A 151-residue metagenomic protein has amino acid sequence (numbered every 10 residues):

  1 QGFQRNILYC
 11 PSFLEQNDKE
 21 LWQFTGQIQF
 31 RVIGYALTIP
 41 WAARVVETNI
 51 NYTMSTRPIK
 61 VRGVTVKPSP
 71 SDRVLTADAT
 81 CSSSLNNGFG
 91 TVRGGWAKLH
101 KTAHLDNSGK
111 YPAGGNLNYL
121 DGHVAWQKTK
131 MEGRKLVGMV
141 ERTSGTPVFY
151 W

Functional and structural regions predicted by a protein language model:
Q1-W151: Short, well-structured segments within or immediately adjacent to enzyme catalytic domains that line ligand-binding
